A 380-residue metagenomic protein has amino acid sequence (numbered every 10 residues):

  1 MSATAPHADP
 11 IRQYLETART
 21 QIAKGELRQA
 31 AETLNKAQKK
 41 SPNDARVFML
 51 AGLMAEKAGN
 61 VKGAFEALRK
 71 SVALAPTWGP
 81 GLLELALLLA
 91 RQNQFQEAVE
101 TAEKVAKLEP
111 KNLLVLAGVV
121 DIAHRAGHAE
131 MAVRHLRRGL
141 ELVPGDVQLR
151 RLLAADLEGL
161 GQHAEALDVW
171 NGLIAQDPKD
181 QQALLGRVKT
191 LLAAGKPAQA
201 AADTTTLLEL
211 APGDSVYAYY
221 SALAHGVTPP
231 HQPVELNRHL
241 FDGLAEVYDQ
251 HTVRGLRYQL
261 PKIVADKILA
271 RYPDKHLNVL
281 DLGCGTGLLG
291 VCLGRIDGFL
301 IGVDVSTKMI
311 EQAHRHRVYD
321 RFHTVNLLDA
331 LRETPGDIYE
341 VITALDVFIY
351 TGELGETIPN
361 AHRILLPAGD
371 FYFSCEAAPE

Functional and structural regions predicted by a protein language model:
A23-T33, A58-K70, Q92-K104, A126-R138 (+2 more regions): Structural signature of tandem alpha-helical TPR/SEL1-like repeats, specifically the intra-repeat loop/turn
L280, T286-L331: Class I SAM-dependent methyltransferase SAM/SAH-binding core
R332-I342: A short acidic, Gly/Pro-enriched loop at the edge of an enzyme's catalytic core that lines a small-molecule cofactor
E340-L354: A short SAM/SAH-binding and catalytic strip from SAM-dependent methyltransferases
G355-P367: A short glycine-rich, Lys/Arg-flanked "PGG" loop and its adjoining helix->strand segment in the class I
A368-C375: Conserved beta-strand signature within the Rossmann-like core of class I S-adenosyl-L-methionine
